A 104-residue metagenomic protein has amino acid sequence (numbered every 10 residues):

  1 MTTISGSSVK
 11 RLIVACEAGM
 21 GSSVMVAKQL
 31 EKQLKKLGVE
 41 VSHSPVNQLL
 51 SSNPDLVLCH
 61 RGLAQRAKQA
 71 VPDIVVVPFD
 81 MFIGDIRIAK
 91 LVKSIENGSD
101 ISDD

Functional and structural regions predicted by a protein language model:
T2-Q48: Conserved active-site segments centered on acidic
I13, V57-L58: Structural motif
I13-V14, V77-D104: Ser/Thr/Gly-rich flexible loops in soluble cytosolic domains mediating phosphotransfer, phosphorylation
S22, R66-A67: Glycine/Thr-rich phosphate-binding loops of Rossmann-like dinucleotide-binding domains
H43, C59, V77-P78: Structural signal for conserved beta-strand scaffold positions within catalytic alpha/beta enzyme cores
V46, R61-Q65: Short, polar loop motifs at secondary-structure junctions
S52-L56: Short acidic/histidine-rich motifs immediately flanking catalytic phosphotransfer sites in two-component signaling
V71-I74: A short helix->loop->beta-strand "cap" motif at the edges of active sites that frequently abuts
